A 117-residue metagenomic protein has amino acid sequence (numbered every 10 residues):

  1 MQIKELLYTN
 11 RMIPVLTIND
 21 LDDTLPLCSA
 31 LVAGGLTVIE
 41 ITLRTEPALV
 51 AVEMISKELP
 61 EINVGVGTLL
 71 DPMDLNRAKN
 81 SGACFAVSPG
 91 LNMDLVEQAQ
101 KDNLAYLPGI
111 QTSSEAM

Functional and structural regions predicted by a protein language model:
M1-G82, K101: Conserved N-terminal beta1-alpha1 strand-loop-helix module at the mouth
P47, L70-M73, K79-M117: Conserved anion-binding
